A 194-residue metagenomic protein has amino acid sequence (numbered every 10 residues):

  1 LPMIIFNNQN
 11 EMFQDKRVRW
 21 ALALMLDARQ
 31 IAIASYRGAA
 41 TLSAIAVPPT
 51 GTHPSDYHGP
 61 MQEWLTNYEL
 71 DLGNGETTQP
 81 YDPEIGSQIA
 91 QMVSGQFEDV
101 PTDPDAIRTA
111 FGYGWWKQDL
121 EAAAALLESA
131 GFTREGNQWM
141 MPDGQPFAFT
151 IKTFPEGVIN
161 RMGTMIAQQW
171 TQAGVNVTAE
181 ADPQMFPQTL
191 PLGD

Functional and structural regions predicted by a protein language model:
L1-D194: Extracytoplasmic/periplasmic ligand-capture domains
